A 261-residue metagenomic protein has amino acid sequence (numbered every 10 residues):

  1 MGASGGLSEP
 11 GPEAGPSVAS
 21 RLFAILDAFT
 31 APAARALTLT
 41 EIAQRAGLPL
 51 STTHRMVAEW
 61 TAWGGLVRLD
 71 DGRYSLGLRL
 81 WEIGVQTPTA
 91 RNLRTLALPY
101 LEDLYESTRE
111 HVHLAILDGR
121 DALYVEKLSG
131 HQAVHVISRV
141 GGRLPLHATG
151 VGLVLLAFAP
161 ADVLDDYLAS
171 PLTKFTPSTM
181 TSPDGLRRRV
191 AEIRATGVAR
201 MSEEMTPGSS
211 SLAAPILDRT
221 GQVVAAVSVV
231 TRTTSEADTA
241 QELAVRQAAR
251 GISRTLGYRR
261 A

Functional and structural regions predicted by a protein language model:
G2-A90, R94, S253-Y258: N-terminal helix-turn-helix
G15-A19, L39, G77, A90 (+9 more regions): Short, structured helix-loop boundary elements
G72-S170: Amphipathic alpha-helical effector-binding/dimerization core of metabolite-sensing transcriptional regulators
L96-L104, L168-L212, G251-T255: Short, basic/aromatic recognition patches
D121-L123, V198, Q222: Residue-level signal for well-ordered, solvent-exposed loop/turn and beta-edge residues enriched in charged/polar side
R189, T196, P207, V223-A261: Juxtadomain coupling helices with adjacent low-complexity linkers
I216-D218: Sensor-regulatory modules in signal-transduction proteins
